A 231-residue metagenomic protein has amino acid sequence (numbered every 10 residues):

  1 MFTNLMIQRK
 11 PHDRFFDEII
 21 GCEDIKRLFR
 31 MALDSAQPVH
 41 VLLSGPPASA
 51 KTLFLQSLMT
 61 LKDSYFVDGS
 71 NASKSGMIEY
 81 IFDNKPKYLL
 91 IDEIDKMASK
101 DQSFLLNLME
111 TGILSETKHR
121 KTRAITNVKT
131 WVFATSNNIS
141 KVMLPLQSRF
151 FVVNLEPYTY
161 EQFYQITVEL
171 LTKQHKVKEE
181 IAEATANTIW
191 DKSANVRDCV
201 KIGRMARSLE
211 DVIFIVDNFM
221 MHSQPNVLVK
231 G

Functional and structural regions predicted by a protein language model:
T3-H40: Pre-Walker A (pre-P-loop) alpha-helix and adjacent loop at the N terminus of AAA/AAA+ ATPase modules, a conserved
L33-V67, F82: Walker A/P-loop
P47, K87, N107, F219-G231: C-terminal engagement/docking regions of AAA+ P-loop ATPases
P47, T117-T135: AAA+/SF3 P-loop NTPase mechanochemical coupling elements
F54-S57, P86-G112, I139-S148: Conserved AAA+/SF3 P-loop NTPase catalytic/coupling segment centered on the Walker-B
K62-Y88: Short glycine-rich substrate-engagement loop in P-loop NTPases that contacts/grips substrate
V142-K176: Conserved AAA+ ATPase core "coupling" helix
K176-Q224: Conserved AAA+ ATPase small/helical "lid" subdomain
